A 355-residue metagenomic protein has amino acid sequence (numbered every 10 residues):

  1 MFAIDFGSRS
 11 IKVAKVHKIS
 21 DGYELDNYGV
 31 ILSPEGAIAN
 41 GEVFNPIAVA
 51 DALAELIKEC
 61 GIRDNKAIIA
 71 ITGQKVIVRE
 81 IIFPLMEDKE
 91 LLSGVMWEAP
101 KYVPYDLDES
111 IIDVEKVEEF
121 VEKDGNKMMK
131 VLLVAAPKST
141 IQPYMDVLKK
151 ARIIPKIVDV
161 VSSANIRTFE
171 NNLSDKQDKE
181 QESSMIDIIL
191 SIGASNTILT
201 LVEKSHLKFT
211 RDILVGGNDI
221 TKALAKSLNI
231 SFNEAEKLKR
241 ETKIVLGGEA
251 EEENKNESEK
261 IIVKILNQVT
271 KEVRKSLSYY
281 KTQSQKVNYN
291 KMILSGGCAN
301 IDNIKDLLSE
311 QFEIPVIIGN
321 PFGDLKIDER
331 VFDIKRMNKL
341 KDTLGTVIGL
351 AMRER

Functional and structural regions predicted by a protein language model:
M1-E98, Q142, R152-I154: Non-catalytic, solvent-exposed interaction/assembly segments
M1-L32, R63-T72, S174-D212, G216-D219 (+2 more regions): Gly/Thr-rich phosphate-binding beta-strand-loop-beta motif of the actin/hexokinase/Hsp70
E35-I38, S139-R167, L173, H206-G248: Glycine-rich phosphate-binding loop plus the immediately following alpha-helix
L53-K66, A151, I230, R274-K291: Phosphate/pyrophosphate-binding loops at sites that engage ATP/ADP/AMP, CoA/4′-phosphopantetheine, polyphosphate
I71-L173, K291, P321-I327, T343-T346: Active-site neighborhood for divalent-cation/phosphate handling
R167, A299, I317-R355: Glycine-rich phosphate-binding/hydrolytic loop that grips phosphoryl groups
S227, K237-K291, C298: Adenine-nucleotide phosphate-binding core of ATP-dependent small-molecule kinases
V287-I317, P321-G323: Glycine-rich phosphate-binding loops at beta-strand->alpha-helix junctions
